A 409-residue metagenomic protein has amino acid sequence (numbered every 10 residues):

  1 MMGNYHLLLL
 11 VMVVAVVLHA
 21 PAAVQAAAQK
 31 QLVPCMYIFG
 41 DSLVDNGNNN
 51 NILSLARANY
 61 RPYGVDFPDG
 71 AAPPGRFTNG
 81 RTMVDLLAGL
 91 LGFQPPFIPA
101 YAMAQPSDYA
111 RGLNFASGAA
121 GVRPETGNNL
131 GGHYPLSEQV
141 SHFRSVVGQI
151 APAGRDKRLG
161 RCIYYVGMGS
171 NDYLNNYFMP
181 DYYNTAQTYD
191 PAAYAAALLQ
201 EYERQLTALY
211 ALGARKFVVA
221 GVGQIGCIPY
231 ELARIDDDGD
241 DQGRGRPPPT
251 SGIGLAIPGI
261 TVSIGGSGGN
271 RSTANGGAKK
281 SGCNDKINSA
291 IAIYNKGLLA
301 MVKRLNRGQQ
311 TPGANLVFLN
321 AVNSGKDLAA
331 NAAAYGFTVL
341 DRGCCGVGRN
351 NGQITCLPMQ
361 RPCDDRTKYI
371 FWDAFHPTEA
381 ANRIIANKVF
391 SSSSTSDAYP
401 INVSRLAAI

Functional and structural regions predicted by a protein language model:
M2-I409: Conserved active-site regions of diverse hydrolases
